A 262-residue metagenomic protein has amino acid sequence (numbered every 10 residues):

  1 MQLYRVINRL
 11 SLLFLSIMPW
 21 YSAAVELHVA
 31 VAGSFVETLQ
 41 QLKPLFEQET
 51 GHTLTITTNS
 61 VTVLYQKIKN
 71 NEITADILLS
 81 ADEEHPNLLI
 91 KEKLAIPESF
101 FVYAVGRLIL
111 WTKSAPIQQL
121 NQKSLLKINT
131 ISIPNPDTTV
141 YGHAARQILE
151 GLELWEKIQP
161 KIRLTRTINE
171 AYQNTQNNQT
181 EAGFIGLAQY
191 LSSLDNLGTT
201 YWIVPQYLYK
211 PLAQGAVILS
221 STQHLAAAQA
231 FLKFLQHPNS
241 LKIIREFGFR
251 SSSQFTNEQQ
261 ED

Functional and structural regions predicted by a protein language model:
M1-S11: Bacterial N-terminal signal peptides that target proteins for export
R9-P19: Bacterial N-terminal signal peptides
W20-A24: Sec/Tat signal peptide C-region and signal peptidase I cleavage site
V25-T50, T57, T62-N71, S80-D262: Exported/periplasmic ABC-transporter solute-binding proteins
I73-A75: Short acidic/histidine-rich motifs immediately flanking catalytic phosphotransfer sites in two-component signaling
